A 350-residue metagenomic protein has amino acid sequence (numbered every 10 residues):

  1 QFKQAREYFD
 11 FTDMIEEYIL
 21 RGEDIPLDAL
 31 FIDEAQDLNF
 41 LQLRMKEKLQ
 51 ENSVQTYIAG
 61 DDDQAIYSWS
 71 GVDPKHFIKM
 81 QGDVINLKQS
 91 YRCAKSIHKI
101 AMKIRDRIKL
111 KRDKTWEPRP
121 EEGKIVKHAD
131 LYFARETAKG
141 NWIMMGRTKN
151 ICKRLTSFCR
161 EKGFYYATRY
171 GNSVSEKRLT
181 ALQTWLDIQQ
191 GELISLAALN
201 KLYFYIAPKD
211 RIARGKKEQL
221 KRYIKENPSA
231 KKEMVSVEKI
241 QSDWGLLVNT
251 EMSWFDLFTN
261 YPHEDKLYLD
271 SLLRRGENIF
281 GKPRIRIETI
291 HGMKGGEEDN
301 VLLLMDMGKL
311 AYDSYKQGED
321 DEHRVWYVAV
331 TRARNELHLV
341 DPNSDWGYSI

Functional and structural regions predicted by a protein language model:
Q1-F31, F40-M45, I58, S68: Accessory N-terminal region flanking or inserted into the helicase ATPase core in nucleic-acid motor proteins
Q1-R6, D10, Y18-R21, V84-Q89 (+12 more regions): Flexible, surface-exposed loop/gating regions in the mature catalytic domains of secreted/periplasmic hydrolases
M14, I97, A329: A residue-level signal for conserved active-site and pocket-lining positions in enzyme catalytic cores
E23-L27, A134-G140, T331-R332: Flexible, charged surface loops at secondary-structure boundaries
A29, Q36-E122, K139, I143-F158 (+7 more regions): Conserved helicase motor core of SF1/SF2 NTP-dependent helicases
M102-E136, M145-K162, A167-E226: Helicase-core coupling region on the C-terminal RecA-like lobe
I188-V340, S344: Conserved helicase C-terminal RecA-like lobe
W346-I350: Long, charged, helix-prone linker segments
